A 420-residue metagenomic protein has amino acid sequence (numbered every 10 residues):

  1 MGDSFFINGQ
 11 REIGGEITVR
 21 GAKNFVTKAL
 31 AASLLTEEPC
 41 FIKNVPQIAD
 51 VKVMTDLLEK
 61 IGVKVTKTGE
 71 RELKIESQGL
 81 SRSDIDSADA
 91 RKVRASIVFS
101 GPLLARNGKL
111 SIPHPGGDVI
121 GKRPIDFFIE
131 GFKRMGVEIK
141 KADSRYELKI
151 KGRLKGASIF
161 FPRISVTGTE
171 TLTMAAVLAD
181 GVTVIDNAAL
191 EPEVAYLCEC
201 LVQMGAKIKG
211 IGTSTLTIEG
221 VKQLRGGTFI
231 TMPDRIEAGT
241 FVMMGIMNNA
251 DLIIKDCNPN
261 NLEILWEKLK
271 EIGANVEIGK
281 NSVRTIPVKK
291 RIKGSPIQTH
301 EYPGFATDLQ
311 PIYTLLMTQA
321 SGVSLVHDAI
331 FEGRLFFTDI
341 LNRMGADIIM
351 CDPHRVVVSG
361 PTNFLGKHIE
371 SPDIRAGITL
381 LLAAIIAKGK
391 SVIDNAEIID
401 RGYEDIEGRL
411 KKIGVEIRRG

Functional and structural regions predicted by a protein language model:
M1-G420: Short, structured segments at the rim of ligand-binding sites
